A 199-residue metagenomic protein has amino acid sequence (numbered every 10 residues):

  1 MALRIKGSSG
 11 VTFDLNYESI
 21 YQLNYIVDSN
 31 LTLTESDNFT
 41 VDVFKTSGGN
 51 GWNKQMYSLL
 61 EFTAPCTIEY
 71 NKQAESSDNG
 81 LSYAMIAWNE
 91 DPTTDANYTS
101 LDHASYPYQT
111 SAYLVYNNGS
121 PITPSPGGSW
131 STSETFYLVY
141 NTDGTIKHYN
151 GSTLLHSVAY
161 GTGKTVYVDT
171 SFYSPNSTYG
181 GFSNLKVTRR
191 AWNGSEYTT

Functional and structural regions predicted by a protein language model:
M1-F13: Short, intrinsically disordered N-terminal pre-domain segments
V11-A64: Low-complexity, Ser/Thr/Pro/Gly-rich disordered linker/stalk regions
E18, T162-T199: Ligand-recognition surfaces built from glycine- and aromatic
F44-T110: Secretory/extracellular carbohydrate-interaction modules and structurally similar beta-sandwich "look-alikes"
N53-L60, I122-S129, V158: Beta-strand-rich interaction surfaces with strong enrichment in secreted/lumenal proteins
I68, T132-S157: Carbohydrate-binding surfaces in secreted/extracellular proteins
V115-T135: Short, aromatic/His-centered strand-loop micro-motif at the edge of beta-sheets
S125-P126, N150-Y167: Short, solvent-exposed beta-strand-to-loop segments that form ligand-recognition rims of beta-rich domains
